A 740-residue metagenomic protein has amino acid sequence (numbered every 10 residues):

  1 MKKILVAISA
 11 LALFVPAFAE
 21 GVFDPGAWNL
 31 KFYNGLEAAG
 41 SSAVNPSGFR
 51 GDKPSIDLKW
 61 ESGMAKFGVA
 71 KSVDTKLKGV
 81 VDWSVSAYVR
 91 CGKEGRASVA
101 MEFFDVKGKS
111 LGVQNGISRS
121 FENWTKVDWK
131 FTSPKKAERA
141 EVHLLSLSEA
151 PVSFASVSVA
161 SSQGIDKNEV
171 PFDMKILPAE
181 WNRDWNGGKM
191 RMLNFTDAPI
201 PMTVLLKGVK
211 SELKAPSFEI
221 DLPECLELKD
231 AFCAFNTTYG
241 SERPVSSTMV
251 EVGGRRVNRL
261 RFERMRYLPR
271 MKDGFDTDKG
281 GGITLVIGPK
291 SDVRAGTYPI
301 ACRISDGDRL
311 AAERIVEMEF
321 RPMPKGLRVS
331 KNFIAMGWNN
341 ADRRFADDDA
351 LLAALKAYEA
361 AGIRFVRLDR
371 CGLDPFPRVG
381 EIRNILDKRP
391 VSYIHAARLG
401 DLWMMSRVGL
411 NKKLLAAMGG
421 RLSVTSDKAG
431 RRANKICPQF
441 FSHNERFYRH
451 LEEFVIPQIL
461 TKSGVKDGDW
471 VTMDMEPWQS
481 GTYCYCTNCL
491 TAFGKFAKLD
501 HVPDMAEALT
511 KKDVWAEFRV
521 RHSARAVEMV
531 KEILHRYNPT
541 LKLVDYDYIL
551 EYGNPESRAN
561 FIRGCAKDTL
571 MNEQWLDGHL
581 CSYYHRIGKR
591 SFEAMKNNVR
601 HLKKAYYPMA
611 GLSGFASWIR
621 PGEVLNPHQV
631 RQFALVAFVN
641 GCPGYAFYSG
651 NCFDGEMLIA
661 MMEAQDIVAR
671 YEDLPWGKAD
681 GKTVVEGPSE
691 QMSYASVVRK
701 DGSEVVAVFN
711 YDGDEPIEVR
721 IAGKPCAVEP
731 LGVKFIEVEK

Functional and structural regions predicted by a protein language model:
E20-D173: Extracellular and organelle-lumenal recognition/adhesion modules and their flexible linkers in secreted
R264-R294: Low-complexity, intrinsically disordered segments enriched in Ser/Thr together with acidic residues
I334-M336, R343-E381, I385, I394 (+4 more regions): Catalytic domains of carbohydrate-active enzymes, especially glycoside hydrolases
N384, P390-S463, H501-A516, H628: Active-site-adjacent "subsite" loops/lids of carbohydrate-active enzymes
V465-K466, C484-D545, L550-G564, M571: Active-site neighborhood of glycoside hydrolase catalytic domains
Y548-G553, N597-Q632: Active-site clefts of carbohydrate-active enzymes
Y583, G622-M661: Substrate-binding cleft of secreted/luminal carbohydrate-active enzymes
E686-A722: Carbohydrate-binding surface patches
